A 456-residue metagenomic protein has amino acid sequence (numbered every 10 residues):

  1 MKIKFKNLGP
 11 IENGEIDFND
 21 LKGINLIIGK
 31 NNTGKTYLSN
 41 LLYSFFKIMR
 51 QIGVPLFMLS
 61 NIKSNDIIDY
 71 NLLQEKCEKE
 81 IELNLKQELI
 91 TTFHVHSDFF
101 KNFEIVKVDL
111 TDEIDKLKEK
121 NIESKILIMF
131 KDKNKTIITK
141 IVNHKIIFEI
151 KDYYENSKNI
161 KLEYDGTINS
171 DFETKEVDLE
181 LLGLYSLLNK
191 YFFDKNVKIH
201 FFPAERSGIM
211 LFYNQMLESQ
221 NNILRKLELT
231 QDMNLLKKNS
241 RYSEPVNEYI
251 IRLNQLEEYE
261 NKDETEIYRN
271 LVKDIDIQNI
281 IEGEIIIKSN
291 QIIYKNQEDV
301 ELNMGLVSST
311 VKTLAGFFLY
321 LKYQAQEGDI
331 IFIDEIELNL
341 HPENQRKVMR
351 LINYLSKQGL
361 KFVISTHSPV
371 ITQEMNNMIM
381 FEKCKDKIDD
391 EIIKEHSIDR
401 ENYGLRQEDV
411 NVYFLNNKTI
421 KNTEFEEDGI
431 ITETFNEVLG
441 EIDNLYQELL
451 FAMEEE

Functional and structural regions predicted by a protein language model:
M1-M233, Q373, I379-Y403, N416-N417 (+3 more regions): P-loop NTPase switch/coupling surface
I27-K30, Y37, E284-Q345: Conserved ABC ATPase signature
L42-M49, Y320-Y323, N353-Y354: Walker A/P-loop NTP-binding motif
N261-E282: Amphipathic alpha-helical domain-onset/packing element
E327-I330, G359-V363: Loop/turn-to-beta-strand initiation segments
Q345-K357: Helical segment within the ABC ATPase nucleotide-binding domain
S365-H367: H-loop/switch region of ABC-family ATPase nucleotide-binding domains
